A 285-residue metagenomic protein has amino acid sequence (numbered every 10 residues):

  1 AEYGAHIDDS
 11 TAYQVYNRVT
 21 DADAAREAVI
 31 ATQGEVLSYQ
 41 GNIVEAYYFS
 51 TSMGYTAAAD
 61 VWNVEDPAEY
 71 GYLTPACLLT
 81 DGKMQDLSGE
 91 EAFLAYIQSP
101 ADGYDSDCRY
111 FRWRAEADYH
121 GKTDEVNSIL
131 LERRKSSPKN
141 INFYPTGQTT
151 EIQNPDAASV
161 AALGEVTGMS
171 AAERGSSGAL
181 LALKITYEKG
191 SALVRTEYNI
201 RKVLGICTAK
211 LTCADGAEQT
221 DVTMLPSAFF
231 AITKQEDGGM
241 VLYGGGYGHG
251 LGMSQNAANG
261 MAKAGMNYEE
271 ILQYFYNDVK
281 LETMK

Functional and structural regions predicted by a protein language model:
A1-K285: Conserved, single-site charged/polar hotspot
